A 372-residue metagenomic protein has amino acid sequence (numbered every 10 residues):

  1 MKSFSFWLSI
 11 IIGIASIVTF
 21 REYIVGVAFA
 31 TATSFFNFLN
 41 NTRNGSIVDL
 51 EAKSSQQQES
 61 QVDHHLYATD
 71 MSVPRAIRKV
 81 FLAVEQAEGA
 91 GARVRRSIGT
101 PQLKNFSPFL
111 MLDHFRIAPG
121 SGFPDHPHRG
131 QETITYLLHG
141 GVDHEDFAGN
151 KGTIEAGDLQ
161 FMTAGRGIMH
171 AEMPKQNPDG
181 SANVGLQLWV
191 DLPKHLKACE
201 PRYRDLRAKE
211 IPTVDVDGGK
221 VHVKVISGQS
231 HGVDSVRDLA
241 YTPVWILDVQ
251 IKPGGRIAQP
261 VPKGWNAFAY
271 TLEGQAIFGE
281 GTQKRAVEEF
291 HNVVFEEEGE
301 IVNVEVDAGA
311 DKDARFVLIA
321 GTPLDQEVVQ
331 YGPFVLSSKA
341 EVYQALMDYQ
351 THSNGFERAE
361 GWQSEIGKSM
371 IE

Functional and structural regions predicted by a protein language model:
K2-E372: Jelly-roll (double-stranded beta-helix
